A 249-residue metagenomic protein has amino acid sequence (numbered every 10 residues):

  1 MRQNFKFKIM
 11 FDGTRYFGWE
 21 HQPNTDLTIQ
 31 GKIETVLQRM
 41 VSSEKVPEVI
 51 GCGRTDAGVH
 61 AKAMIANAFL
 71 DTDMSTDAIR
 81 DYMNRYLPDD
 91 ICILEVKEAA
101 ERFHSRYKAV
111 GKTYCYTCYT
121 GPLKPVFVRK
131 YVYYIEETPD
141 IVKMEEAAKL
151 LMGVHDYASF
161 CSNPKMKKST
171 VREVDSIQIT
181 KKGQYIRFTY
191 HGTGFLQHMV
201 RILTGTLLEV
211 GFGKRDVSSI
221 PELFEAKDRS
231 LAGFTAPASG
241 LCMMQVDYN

Functional and structural regions predicted by a protein language model:
M1-N249: Structured-RNA-binding interfaces characteristic of tRNA pseudouridine synthases
